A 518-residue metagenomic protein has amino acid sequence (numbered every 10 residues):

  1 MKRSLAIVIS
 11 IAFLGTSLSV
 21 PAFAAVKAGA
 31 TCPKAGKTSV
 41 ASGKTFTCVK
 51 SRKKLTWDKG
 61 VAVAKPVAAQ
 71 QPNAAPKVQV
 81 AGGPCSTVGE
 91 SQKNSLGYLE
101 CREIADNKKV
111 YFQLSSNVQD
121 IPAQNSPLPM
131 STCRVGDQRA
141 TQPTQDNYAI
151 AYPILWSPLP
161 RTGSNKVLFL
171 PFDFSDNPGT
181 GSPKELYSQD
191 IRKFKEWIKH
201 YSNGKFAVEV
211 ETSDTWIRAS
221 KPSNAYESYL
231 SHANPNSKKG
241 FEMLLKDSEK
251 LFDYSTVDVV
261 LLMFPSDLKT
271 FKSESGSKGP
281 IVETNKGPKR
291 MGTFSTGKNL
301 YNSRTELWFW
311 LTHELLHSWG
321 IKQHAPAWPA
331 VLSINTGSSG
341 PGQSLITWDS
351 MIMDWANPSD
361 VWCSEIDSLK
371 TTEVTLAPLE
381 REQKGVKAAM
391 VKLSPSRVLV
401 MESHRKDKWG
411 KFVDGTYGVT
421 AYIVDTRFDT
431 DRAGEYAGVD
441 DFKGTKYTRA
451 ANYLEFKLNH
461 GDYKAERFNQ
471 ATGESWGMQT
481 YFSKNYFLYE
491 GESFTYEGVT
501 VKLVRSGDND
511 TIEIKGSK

Functional and structural regions predicted by a protein language model:
M1-V8: Bacterial N-terminal signal peptides that target proteins for export
L14-A22: C-terminal segment of classical bacterial N-terminal signal peptides
F23-A123, G415-Y417, N509-T511: Tryptophan-rich substrate-binding surfaces of secreted polymer-degrading and adhesive proteins
R52-K54, I104-K108, F174-N177, D267-L268 (+1 more regions): Acidic glycine-/aspartate-rich tracts in secreted/extracellular proteins
G89-E90, W156-L159, G385-K392: Short, surface-exposed beta-strand/loop micro-motifs that present aromatic residues
I121-E306, T312, S493, V499-R505 (+1 more regions): Zn2+-dependent metallopeptidase catalytic core
P122, R134-V135, K278-G279, E283-Y301 (+3 more regions): Non-catalytic C-terminal accessory/binding modules of secreted extracellular proteins
D267-V413: Extracellular hydrolytic enzyme modules, especially secreted metalloproteases of the metzincin/thermolysin-like class
